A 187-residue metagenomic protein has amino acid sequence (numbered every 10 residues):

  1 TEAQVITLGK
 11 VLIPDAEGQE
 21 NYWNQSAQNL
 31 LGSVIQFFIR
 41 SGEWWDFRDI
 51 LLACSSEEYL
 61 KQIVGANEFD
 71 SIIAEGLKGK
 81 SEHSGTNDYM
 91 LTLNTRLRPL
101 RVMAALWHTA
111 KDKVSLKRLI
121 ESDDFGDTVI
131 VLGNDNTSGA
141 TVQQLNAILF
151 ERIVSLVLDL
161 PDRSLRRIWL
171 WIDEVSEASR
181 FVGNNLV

Functional and structural regions predicted by a protein language model:
T1-V187: P-loop NTPase motor domains
